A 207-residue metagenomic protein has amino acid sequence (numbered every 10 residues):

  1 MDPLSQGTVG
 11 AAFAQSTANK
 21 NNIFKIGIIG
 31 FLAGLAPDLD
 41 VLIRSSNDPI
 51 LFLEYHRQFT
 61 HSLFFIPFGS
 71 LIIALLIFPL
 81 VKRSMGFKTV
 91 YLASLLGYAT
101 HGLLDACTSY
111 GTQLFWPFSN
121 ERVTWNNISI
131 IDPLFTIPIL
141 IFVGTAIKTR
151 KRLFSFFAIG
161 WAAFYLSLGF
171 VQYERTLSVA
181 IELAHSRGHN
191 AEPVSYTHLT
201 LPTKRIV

Functional and structural regions predicted by a protein language model:
M1-V194: N-terminal membrane-targeting hydrophobic helices
H198-V207: Single conserved hydrophobic/aromatic residue that forms the stacking wall/gate of nucleotide- or nucleobase-binding
